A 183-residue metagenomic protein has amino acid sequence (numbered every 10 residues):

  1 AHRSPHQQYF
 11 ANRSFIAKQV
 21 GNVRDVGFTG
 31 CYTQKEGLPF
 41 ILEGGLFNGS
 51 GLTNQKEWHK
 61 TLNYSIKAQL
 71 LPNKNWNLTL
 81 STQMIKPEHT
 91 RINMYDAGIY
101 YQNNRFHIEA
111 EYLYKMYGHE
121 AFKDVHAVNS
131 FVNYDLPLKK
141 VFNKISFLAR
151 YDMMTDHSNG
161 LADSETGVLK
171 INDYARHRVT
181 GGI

Functional and structural regions predicted by a protein language model:
A1-Q69: Surface-exposed coil loops of outer-membrane beta-barrel proteins
R13, K18, R24, K35 (+10 more regions): Context-gated lysine
T29-T33, Q69-L71, I99-Q102, N133-D135: Transmembrane beta-barrel domains of outer membrane proteins
Y32, G44-N48, L70-P72, L80-M84 (+1 more regions): Short, structured patches in soluble enzyme cores that scaffold and shape functional sites
W76-I183: Outer-membrane beta-barrel pore domains
